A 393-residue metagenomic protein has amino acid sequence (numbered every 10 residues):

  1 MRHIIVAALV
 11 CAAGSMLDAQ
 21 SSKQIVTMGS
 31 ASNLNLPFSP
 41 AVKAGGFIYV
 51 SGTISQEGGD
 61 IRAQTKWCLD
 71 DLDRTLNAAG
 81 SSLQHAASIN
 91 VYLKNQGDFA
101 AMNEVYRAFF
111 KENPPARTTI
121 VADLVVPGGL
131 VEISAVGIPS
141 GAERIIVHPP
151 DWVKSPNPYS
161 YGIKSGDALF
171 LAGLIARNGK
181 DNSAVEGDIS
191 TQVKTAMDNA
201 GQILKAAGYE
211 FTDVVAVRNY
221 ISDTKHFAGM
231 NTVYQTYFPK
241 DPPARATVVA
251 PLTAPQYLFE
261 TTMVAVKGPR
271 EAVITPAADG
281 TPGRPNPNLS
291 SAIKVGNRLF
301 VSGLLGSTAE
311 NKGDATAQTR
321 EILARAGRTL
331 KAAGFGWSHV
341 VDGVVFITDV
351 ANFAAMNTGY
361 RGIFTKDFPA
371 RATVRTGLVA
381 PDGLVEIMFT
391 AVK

Functional and structural regions predicted by a protein language model:
M1-I4: Positively charged n-region of N-terminal signal peptides that target proteins for export
V6-S15: Bacterial N-terminal signal peptides
D18-S88, Y92-A216, I221-V341, I347-K393: N-terminal presequence-like segments and the immediate start of the first folded domain
